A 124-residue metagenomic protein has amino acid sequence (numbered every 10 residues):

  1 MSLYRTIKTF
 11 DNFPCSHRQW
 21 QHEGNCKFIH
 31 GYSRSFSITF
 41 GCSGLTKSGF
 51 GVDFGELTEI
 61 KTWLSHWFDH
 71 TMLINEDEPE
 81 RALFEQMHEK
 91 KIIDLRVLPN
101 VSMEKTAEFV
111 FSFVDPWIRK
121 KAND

Functional and structural regions predicted by a protein language model:
M1-D124: Charge-rich, low-complexity N-terminal segments
